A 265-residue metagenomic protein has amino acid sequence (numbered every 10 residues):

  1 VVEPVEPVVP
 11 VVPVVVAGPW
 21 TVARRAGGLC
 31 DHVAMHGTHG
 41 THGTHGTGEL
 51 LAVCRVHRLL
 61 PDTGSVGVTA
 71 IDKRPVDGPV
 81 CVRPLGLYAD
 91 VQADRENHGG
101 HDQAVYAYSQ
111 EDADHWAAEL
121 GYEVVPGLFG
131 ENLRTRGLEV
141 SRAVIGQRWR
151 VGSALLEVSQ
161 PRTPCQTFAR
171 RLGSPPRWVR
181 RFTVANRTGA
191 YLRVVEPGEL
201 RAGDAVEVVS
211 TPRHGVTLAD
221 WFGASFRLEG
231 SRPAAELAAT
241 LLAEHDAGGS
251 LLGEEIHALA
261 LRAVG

Functional and structural regions predicted by a protein language model:
V1-P19: Intrinsically disordered, low-complexity proline-rich tandem-repeat tracts
V16-R170, P176, H214-G265: Electropositive, beta-rich accessory/interaction domains or terminal extensions that provide binding surfaces
T135-G137, G189-E196: Short alpha-helix capping/helix-loop boundary micro-motifs
G146, P197, A202-G203: Loop/turn positions that initiate beta-strands
L172-V184: Short beta-strand-turn/beta-hairpin segments enriched in glycine/proline and small hydrophobics that form edge-strand
R187-T188, D204: A structural signal for small-residue-enriched, beta-sheet-centric alpha/beta enzyme cores and oligomeric scaffold folds
V206-V209: Short hydrophobic beta/alpha edge segments that flank linear recognition/processing sites
